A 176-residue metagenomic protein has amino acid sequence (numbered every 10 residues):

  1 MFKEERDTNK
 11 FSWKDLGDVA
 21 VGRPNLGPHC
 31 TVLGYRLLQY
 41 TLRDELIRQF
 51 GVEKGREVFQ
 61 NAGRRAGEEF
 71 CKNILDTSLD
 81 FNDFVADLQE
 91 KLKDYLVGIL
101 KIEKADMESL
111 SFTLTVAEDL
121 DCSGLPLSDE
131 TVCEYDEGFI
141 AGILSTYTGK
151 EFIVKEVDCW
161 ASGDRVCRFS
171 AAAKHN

Functional and structural regions predicted by a protein language model:
M1-E134, D158-N176: N-terminal accessory segment detector
L92-I99, L144-F152: Short secondary-structure junctions
G124-P126, E134, I143, Y147 (+1 more regions): C-terminal and inter-domain tail/linker signature
V154-E156: A structural preference for short, hydrophobic beta-strand core positions in alpha/beta folds
